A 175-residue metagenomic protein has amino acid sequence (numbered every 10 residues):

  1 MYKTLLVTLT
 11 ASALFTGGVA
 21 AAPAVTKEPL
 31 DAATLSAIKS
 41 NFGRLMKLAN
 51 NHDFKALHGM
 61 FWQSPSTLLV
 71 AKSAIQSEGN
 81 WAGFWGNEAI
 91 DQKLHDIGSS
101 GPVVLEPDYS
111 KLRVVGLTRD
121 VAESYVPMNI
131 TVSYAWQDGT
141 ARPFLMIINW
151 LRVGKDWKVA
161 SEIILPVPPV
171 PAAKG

Functional and structural regions predicted by a protein language model:
M1-T4: Positively charged n-region of N-terminal signal peptides that target proteins for export
V7-T16: Bacterial N-terminal signal peptides
A20-M60, Q76, A173-G175: Short, low-complexity N-terminal intrinsically disordered segments enriched in polar/charged residues
S36, F54, H58-G116: A solvent-exposed, acidic/Ser-Thr-rich amphipathic alpha-helical stretch
L45, L57-H58, I90, S124 (+1 more regions): Hydrophobic pocket/interface hotspot
G101, T131-T140: Short, cysteine-centered beta-strand-loop-beta hairpins and adjacent loop/turn segments enriched in charged/polar
Y109-V114, M128-I130, L145-L151, I164: Hydrophobic/aromatic beta-strand elements that line small-molecule binding cavities or substrate pockets in beta-rich
E123, R142-A173: Short beta-strand edge/turn micro-motifs at domain boundaries
